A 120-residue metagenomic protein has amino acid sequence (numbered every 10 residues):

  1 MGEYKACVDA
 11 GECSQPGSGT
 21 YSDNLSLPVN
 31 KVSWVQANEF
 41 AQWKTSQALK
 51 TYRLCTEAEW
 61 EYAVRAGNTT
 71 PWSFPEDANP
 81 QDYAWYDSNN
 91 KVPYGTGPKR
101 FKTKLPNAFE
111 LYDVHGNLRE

Functional and structural regions predicted by a protein language model:
M1-Q15, V32-V35, H115-G116: A short glycine-rich, aromatic-capped structural motif
T20-E120: Functional-site microenvironments in short loops/helix caps that host divalent-cation chemistry
